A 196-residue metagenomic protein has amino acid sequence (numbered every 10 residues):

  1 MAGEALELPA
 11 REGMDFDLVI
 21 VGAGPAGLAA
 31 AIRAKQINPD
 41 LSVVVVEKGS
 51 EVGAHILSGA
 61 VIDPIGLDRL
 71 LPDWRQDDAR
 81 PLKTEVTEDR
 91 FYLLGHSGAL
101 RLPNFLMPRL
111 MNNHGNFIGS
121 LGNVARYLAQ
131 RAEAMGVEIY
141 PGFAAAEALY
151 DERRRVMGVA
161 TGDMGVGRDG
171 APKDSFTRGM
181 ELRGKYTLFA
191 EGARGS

Functional and structural regions predicted by a protein language model:
M1-D15, G170-G179: A short, basic/flexible loop-to-alpha-helix module at the beginning of a structural domain
F16-V44: N-terminal Rossmann-like FAD-binding beta1-loop-alpha1 element of flavoenzymes
A23-P25, K48, L121: Glycine-rich Rossmann-fold phosphate-binding loop(s) that bind the pyrophosphate of adenine dinucleotide cofactors
A26, E51, R194: Conserved Rossmann-like nucleotide-cofactor binding loop
G27-K35, L67-L71, V159-V166: Short, well-ordered amphipathic alpha-helices
I37, K48-G98: N-terminal FAD cofactor-binding segment of flavoenzymes
P81-S196: Feature captures the FAD/FMN-dependent oxidoreductase FAD-binding
